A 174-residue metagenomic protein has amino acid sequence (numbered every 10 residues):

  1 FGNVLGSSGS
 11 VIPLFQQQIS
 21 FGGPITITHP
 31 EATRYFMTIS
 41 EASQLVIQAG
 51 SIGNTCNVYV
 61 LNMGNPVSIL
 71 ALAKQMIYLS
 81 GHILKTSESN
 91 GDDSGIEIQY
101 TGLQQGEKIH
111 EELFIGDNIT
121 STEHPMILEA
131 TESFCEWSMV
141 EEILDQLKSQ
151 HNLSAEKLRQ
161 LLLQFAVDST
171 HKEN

Functional and structural regions predicted by a protein language model:
F1-N174: Strand-loop microenvironment adjacent to phosphate/nucleotide-handling motifs in alpha/beta enzyme folds
